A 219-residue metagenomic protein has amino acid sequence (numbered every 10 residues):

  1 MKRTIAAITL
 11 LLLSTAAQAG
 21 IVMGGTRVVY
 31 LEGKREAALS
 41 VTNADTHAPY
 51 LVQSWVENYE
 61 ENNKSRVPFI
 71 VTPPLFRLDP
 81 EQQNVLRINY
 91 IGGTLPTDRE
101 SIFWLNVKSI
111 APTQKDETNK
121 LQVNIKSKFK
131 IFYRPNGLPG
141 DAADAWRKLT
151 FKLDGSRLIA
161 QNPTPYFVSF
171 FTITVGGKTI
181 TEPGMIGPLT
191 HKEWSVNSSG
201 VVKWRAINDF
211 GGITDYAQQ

Functional and structural regions predicted by a protein language model:
K2-I8: Sec-dependent signal peptide recognition, specifically the positively charged N-region followed immediately by
S14-Q18: N-terminal signal peptide c-region/cleavage motif recognized by signal peptidases
A19, R35-A37, V67, P74 (+5 more regions): Envelope-exposed proteins and targeting segments
A19-V41, D141-T150, P183: Beta-sheet-dominated interaction scaffolds and their linkers
A37-N43, I88, F103-V107, R157-Q161: Buried hydrophobic-core signal for structured, non-transmembrane domains
T46-N63, P163-I180: Short acidic, flexible loop segments centered on an aromatic residue
N62-L95, G177-K203: Intrinsically disordered, low-complexity Pro/Gly/Ser/Thr-rich segments with frequent PxxP/GP/PP motifs and embedded
G93-D144, L149, V201-Q219: Terminal connector regions
